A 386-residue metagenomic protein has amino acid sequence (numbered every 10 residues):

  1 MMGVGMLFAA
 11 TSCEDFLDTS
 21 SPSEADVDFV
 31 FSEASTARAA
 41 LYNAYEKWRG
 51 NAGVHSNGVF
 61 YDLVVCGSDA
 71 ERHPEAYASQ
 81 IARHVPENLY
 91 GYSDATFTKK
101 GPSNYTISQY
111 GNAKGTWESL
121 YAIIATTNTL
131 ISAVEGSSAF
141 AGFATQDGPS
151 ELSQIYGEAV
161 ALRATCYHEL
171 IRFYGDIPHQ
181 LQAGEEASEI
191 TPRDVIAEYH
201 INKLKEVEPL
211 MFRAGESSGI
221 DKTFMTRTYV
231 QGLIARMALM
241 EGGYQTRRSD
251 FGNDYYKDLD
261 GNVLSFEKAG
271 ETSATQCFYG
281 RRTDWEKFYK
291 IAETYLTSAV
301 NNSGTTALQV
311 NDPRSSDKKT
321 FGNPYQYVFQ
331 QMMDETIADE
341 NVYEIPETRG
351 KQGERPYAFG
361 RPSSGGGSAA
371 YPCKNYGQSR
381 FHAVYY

Functional and structural regions predicted by a protein language model:
M1-V4: Sec-dependent N-terminal signal peptides
A9-S12: C-terminal motif of bacterial Sec signal peptides marking the signal peptidase cleavage site
E14-Y92, E206, T228, L239-Y386: An aromatic- and glycine-enriched ligand-binding surface/loop that stacks and positions planar moieties
S35-H55, A78-Y174, G184-K222: Conserved, well-structured interaction surfaces
F140-T145, I177-Q180, E216-K222, R247-Y255 (+1 more regions): Short, glycine/acidic-rich hinge or "gate" loops at secondary-structure transitions that mediate conformational
A159, R163-A164, I234, A292-L296: Short amphipathic alpha-helical coiled-coil/interface segments
C166-P178, I234-G252: Extended, well-ordered alpha-helical segments in internal regulatory regions
T223-A235: Amphipathic alpha-helical protein-interaction segments enriched in hydrophobic
